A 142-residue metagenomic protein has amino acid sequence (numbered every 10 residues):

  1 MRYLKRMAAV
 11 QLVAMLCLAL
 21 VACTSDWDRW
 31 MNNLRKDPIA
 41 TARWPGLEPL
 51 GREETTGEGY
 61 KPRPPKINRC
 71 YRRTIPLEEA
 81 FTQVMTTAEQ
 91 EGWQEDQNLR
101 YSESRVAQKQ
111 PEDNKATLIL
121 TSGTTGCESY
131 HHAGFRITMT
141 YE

Functional and structural regions predicted by a protein language model:
Y3-M7, Q11, C23-E142: An acidic-aromatic pocket/loop used at catalytic or ligand-binding sites
